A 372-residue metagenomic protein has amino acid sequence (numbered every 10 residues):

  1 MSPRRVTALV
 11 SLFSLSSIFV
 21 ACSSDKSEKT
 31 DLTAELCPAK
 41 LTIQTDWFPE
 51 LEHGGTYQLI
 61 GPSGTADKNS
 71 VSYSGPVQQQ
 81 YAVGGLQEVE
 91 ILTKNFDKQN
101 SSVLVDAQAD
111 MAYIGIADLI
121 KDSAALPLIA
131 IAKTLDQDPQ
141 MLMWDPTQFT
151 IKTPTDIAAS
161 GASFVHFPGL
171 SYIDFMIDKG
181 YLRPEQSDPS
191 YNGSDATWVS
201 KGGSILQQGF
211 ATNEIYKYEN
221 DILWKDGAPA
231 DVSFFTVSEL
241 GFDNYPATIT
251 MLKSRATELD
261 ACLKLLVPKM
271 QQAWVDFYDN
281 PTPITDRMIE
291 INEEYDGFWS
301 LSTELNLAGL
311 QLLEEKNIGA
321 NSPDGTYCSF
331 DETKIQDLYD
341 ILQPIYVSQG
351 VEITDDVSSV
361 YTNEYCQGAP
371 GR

Functional and structural regions predicted by a protein language model:
M1-L9: Bacterial N-terminal signal peptides that target proteins for export
I18-A21: C-terminal motif of bacterial Sec signal peptides marking the signal peptidase cleavage site
S23-K26: Bacterial signal peptide processing site
T30-N192, I205-Q208: Short, glycine-/small- and polar/acidic-enriched structural segments that line small-molecule recognition paths
G64-G84, P229-F242, T257, I318-F330: Short, solvent-exposed loop/beta-turn-alpha elements that line the ligand-binding surface or hinge of extracytoplasmic
A117-D118, N192-T197, K201-D296: Pocket-lining segment of extracytoplasmic ligand-binding domains
T257-S348: Secondary-structure end/capping motifs
E332-R372: Conserved C-terminal helix/tail region of periplasmic/extracytoplasmic solute-binding proteins
